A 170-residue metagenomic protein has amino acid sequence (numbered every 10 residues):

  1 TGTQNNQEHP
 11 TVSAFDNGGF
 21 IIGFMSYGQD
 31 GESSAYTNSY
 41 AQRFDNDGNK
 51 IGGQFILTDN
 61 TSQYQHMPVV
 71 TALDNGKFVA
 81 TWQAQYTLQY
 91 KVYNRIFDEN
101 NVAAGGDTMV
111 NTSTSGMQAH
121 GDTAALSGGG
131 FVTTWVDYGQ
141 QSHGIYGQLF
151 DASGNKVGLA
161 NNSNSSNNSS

Functional and structural regions predicted by a protein language model:
T1-S170: Extracellular, repeat-based ectodomains that mediate carbohydrate processing or recognition
